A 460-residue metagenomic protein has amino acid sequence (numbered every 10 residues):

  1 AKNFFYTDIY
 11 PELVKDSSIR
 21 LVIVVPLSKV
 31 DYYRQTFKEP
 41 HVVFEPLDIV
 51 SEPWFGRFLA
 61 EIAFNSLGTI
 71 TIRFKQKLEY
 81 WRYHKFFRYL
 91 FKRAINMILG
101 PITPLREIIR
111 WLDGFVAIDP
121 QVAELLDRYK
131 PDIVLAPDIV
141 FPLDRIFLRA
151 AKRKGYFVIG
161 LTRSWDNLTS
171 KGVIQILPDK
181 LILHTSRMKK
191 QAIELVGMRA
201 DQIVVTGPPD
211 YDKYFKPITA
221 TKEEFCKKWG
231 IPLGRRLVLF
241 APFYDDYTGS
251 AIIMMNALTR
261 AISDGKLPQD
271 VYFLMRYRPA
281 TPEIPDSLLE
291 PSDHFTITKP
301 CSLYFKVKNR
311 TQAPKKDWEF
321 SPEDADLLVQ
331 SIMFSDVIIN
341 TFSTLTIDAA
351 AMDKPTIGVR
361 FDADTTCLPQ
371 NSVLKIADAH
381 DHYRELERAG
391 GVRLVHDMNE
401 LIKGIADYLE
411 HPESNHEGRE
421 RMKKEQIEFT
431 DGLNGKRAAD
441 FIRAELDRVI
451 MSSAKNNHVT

Functional and structural regions predicted by a protein language model:
K2-P11, Y211-D317, V395: Conserved catalytic-core segment of nucleotide-activated headgroup transferases in glycan assembly
V22-A123, L288, C301: Conserved N-terminal ligand/cofactor-binding loop architecture of enzyme catalytic domains
F74-Q76, A123-P142, S335-T341: Short N-terminal targeting/anchoring amphipathic segment
G114-F115, T162, L177-M254, M275-E283 (+4 more regions): A nucleotide-sugar donor-handling region in carbohydrate enzymes
Q121, L126, A280-I347, M352: Donor nucleotide-activated moiety binding/catalytic core segment of transferases that use nucleotide-activated donors
I133, P137-D138, I146-S164, I357-G358: Active-site proximal beta-strand in glycosyltransferases
Q175-P178, M198-A200, V205, T344-F429: Catalytic binding pocket for nucleotide-activated donors in carbohydrate/polymer assembly enzymes
D431-T460: C-terminal alpha-helical cap of glycosyltransferases
